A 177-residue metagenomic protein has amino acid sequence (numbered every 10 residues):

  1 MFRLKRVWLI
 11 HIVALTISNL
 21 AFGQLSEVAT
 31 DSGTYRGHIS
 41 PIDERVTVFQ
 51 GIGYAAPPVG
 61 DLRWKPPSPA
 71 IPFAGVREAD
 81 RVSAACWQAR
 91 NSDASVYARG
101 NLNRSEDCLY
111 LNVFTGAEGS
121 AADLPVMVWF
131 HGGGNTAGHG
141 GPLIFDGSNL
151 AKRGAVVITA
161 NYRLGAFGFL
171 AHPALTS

Functional and structural regions predicted by a protein language model:
M1-R6: N-terminal secretory signal peptides that target proteins for export/translocation
W8-N19: Bacterial N-terminal signal peptides
G23-S177: Non-catalytic accessory segments of hydrolases
